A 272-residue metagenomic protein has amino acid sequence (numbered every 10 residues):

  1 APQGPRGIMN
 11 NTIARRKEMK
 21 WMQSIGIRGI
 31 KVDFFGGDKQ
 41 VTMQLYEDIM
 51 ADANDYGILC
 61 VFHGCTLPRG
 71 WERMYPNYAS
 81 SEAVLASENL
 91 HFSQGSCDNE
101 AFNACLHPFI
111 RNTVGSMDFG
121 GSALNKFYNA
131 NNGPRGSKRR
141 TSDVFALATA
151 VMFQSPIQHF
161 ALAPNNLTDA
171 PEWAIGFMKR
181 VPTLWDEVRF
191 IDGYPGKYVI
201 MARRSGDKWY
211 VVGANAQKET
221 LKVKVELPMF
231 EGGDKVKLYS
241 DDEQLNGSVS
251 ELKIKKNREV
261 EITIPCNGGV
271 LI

Functional and structural regions predicted by a protein language model:
A1-S142: Aromatic- and carboxylate-enriched substrate-binding clefts and catalytic-loop regions of carbohydrate-active enzymes
P68-G70, L167-W173, Q217, L227-K235 (+1 more regions): Active/binding-pocket-proximal capping segment
N129-F153, Q158, R204-W209, G213-T220: Long hydrophobic segments that form regular secondary structure
V144, A148-F190: Catalytic cores of secreted or luminal carbohydrate-active enzymes
V188-F190, I200-M201, V249-E251, E259-I262: Beta-strand-rich interaction surfaces with strong enrichment in secreted/lumenal proteins
Y194-E231, N267-L271: Carbohydrate-binding surface patches
K237-N257: Solvent-exposed beta-strand/loop surfaces of large extracellular or lumenal domains
L252-I272: C-terminal beta-strand-rich structural cap/linker in extracellular carbohydrate-active enzymes
